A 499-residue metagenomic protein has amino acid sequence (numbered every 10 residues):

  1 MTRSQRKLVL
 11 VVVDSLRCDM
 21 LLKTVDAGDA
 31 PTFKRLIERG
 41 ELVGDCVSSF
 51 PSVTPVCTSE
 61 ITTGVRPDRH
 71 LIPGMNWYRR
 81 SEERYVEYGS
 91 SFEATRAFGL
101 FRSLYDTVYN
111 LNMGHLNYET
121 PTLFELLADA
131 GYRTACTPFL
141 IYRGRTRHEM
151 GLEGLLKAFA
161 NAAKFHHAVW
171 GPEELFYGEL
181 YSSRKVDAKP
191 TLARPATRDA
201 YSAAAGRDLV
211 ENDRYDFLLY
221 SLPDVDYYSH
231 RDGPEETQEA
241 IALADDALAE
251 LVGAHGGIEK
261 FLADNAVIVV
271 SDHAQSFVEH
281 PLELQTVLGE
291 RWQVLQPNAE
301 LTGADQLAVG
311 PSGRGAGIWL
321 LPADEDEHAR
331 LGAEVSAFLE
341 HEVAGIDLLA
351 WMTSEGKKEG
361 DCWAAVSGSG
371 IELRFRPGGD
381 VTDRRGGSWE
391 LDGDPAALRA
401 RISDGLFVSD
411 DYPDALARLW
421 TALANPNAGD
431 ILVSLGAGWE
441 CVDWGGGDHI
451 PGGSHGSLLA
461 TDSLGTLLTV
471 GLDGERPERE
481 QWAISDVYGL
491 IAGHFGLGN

Functional and structural regions predicted by a protein language model:
S4-V9: Extreme N-terminal starter segment of soluble prokaryotic enzymes
S15-C18, F50-S52, P67-D68, L140-R145 (+4 more regions): Short, solvent-exposed loop/turn segments at secondary-structure junctions
L22-N76, R133-A135: Short, structured active-site-proximal loop/turn typified by the sulfatase FGly-forming signature C/S-X-P-X-R
G44, S52-V53, M75-N112, E125 (+3 more regions): Secreted, luminal/periplasmic, and some membrane-associated catalytic domains that remodel anionic oxygen-ester
V65-R231, L373-S409, A428, V442: His/Asp/Glu-rich, glycine-adjacent segments that coordinate divalent cations and/or stabilize oxyanion chemistry on
A196-L218, V225-V267, D486, H494: A long, amphipathic alpha-helix that forms part of the scaffold/cap immediately adjacent to metal-dependent active
W292-Q293, P297-D326, G452-L490, H494: Substrate-binding rim/cap in mid-to-C-terminal beta-strand-loop elements of soluble/periplasmic
D443-S454: Short, surface-exposed loop/helix-turn segments at secondary-structure junctions that function as lids/hinges flanking
